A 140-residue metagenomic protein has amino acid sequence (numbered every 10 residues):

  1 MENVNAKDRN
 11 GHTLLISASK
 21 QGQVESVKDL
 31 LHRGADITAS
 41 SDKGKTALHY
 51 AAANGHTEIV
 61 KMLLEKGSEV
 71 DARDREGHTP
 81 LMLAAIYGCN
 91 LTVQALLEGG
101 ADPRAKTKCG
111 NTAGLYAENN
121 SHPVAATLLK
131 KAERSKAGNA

Functional and structural regions predicted by a protein language model:
E25-S26, E58-I59, L91-T92, V124-A125: Conserved ankyrin/ankyrin-like repeat signature
